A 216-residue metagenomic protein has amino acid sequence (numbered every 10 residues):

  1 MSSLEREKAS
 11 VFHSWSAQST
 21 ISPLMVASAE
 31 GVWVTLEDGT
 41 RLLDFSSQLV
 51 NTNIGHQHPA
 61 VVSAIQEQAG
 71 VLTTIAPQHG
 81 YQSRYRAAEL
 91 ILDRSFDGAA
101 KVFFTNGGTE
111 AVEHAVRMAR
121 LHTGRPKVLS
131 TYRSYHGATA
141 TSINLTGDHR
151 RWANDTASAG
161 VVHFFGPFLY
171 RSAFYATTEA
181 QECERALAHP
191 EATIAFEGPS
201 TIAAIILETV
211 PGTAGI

Functional and structural regions predicted by a protein language model:
M1-V32: Active-site-adjacent loop/helix segments that line or gate small-molecule/cofactor pockets in enzymes
H13-A17, F45-P59, L145, T213-A214: Glycine-rich phosphate/pyrophosphate-binding beta-alpha loops
M25-S28, S95, G147: Short solvent-exposed loop/turn micro-motifs enriched in small/polar/acidic residues
L36-E37: Short, acidic, Ser/Thr-enriched surface-loop or helix-capping motifs
T40-R41, I216: Residue-level signal for well-ordered, solvent-exposed loop/turn and beta-edge residues enriched in charged/polar side
R41-L129, G137: Glycine-rich loop-to-alpha-helix module at the N-terminal edge of alpha/beta enzyme cores
R94, P211-I216: Conserved beta-strand/loop elements of the cytosolic catalytic core of P-type E1-E2 ATPases, chiefly in the P-domain
Y135-V210: PLP-dependent aminotransferase-class I/II
